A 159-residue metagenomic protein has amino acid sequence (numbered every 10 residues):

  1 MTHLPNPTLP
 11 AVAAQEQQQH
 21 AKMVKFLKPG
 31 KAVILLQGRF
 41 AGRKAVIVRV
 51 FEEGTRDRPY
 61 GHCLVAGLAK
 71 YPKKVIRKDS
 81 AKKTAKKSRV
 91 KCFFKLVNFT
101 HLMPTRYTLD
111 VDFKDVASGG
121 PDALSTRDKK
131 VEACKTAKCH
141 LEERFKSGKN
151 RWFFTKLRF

Functional and structural regions predicted by a protein language model:
T2-G42, V48-F159: Ferredoxin-like alpha/beta domains used as RNA- or RNAP-binding modules
